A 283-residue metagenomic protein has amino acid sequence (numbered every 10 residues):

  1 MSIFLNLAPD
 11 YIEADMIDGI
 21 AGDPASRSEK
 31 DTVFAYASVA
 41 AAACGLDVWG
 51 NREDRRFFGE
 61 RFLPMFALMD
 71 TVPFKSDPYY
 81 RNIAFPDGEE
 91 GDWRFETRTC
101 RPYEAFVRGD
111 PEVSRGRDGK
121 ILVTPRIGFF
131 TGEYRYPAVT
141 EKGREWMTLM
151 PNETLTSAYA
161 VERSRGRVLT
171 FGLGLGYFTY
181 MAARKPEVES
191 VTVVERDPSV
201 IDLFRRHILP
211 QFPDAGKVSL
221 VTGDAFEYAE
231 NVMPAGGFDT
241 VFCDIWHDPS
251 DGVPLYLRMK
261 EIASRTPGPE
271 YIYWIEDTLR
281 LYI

Functional and structural regions predicted by a protein language model:
M1-F130: N-terminal auxiliary segments of SAM/dcSAM-dependent transferases
E133-P137, P151-R167: Conserved alpha-helix/loop element of class I SAM-dependent methyltransferases that forms part of the SAM/SAH-binding
R165-G176: Conserved class I S-adenosyl-L-methionine
L175-E187: Conserved SAM-binding loop of SAM-dependent methyltransferases across substrates and taxa, primarily the Class I
S190-E195: Conserved SAM-binding motif I beta-strand of class I
D197-G236, D248: S-adenosyl-L-methionine
F242: A conserved beta-strand element that flanks and buttresses the S-adenosyl-L-methionine
H247-I283: C-terminal substrate-binding/active-site "lid" region of AdoMet-derived donor-dependent transferases
